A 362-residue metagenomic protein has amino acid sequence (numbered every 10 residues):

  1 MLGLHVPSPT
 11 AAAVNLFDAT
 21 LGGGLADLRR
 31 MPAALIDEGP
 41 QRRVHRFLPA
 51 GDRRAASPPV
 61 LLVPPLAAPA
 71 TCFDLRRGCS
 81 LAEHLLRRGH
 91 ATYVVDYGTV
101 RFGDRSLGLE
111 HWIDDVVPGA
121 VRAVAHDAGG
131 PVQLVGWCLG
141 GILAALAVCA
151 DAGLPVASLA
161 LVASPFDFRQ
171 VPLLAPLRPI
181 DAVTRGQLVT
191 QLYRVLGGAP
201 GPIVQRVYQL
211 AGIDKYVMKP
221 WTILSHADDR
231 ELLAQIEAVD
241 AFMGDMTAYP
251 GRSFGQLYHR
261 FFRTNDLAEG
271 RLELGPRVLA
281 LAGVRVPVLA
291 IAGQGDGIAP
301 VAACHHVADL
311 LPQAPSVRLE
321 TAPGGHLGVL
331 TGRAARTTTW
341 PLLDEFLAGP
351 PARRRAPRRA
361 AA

Functional and structural regions predicted by a protein language model:
L2-H5, G130, L143-R252: Alpha/beta-hydrolase-fold enzymes
R29-R101: Short, surface-exposed "cap/lid" segments of acyl-processing enzymes
S106-D127: Alpha/beta-hydrolase active-site loop
V135-A144: Gly/Ala-rich beta-loop-alpha elbow adjacent to hydrolase catalytic centers
V284, A290-A292, D296: Short beta-strand/loop motif that positions the catalytic acidic residue of the alpha/beta-hydrolase fold
G297-A303: Conserved alpha/beta-hydrolase "acid-adjacent" motif
I298, P323-T338: Catalytic histidine-centered segment of alpha/beta-hydrolase-like enzymes
A308-L327: Catalytic histidine neighborhood in serine/cysteine hydrolases with alpha/beta-hydrolase-type architecture
